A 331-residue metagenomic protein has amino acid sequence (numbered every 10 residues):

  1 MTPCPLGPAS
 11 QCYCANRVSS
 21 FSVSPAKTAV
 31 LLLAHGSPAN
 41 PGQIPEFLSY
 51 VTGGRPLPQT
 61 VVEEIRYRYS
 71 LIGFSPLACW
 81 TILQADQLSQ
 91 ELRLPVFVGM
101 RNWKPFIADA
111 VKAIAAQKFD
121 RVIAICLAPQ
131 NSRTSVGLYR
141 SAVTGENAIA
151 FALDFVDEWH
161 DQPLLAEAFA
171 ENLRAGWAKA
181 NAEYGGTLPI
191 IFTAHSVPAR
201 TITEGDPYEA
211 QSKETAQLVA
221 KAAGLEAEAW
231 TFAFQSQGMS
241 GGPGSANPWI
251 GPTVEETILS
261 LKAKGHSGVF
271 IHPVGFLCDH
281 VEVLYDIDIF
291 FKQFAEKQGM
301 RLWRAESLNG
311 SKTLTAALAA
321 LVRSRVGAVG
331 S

Functional and structural regions predicted by a protein language model:
C4, C12-S331: Active-site-proximal alpha-helix that buttresses catalytic centers in soluble enzyme cores
